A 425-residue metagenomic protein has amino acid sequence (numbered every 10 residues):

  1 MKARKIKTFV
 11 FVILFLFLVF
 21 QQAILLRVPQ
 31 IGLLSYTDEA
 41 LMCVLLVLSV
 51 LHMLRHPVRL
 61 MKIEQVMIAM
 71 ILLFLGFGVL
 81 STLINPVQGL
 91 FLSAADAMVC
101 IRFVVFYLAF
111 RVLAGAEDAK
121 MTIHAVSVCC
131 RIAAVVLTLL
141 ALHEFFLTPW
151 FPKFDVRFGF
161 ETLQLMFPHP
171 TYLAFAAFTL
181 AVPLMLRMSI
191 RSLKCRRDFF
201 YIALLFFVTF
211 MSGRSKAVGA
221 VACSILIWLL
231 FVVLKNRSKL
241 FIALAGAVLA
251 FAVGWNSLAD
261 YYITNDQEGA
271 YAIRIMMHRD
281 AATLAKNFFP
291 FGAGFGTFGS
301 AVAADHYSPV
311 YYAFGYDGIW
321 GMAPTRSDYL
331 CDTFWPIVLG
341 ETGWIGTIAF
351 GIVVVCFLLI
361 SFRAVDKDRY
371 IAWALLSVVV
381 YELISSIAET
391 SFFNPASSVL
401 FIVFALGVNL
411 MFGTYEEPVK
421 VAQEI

Functional and structural regions predicted by a protein language model:
M1-F9, I190-K194, A364-A372, V403-I425: A juxtamembrane structural motif centered on a specific transmembrane helix
M1-R55, G76-N85, P149, I384: N-terminal signal-anchor transmembrane segment
F15, V44-L48, V182, L375-I425: Transmembrane alpha-helices of multi-pass inner-membrane enzymes
E39-C43, V66-G76, Q88-A114, V128 (+1 more regions): Aromatic-anchored transmembrane helix interface
T82-G89, M121, V135-Y172, Y307-I319: Membrane-interfacial helix-loop-helix modules of multi-pass inner-membrane proteins that assemble, modify, or transport
H124-P152, F167-V232: Alpha-helical transmembrane segments of multi-pass inner-membrane proteins
I132, R197, R237-K239, V338-L383 (+1 more regions): Hydrophobic transmembrane alpha-helices and their immediate junctions
F151, T264-R279, G294-T342: Long extracytoplasmic/lumenal interhelical loops at the membrane interface of multi-pass membrane proteins
